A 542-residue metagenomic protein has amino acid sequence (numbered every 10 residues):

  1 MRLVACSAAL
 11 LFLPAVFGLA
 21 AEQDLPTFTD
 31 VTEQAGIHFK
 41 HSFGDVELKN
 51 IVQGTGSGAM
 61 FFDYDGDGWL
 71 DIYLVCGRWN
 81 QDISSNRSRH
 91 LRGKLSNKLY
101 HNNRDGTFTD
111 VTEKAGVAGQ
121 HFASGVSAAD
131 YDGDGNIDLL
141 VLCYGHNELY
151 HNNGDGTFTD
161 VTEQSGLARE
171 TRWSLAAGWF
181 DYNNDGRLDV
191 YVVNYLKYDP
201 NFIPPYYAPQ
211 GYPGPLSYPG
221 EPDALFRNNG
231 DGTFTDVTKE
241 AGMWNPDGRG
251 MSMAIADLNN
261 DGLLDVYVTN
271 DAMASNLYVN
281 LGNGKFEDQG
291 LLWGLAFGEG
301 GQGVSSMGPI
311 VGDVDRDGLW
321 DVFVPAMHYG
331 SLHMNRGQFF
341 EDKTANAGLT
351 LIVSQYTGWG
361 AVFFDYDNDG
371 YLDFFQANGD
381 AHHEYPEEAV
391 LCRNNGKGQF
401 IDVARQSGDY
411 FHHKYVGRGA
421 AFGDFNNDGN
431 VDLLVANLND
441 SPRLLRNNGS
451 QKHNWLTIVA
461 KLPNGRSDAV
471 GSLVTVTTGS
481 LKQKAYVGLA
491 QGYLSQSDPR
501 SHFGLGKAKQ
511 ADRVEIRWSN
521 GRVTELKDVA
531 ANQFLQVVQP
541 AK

Functional and structural regions predicted by a protein language model:
A21-T27, D45-V46, L351, H382-V390 (+1 more regions): Gly/Ser/Thr/Pro-enriched helix-cap/hinge segments flanking short amphipathic alpha-helices
F28-V31, T107-G116, T157-L167, G232-W244 (+3 more regions): Blade-edge beta-strand/turn elements of extracellular beta-propeller and related beta-sheet repeat scaffolds
I37-G58, G93, A115-S127, L167-G178 (+8 more regions): Repeat-based blade/solenoid architectures
G56-G66, H101, F122-I137, H151 (+9 more regions): Beta-propeller blade termini
I72-C76, D134-C143, V190-N194, D261 (+5 more regions): Hydrophobic beta-strand segments that make up the repeating blades of beta-propeller and related beta-repeat
V75-R92, N194-Y218, F375-Y385: Short, conserved, GDST-rich strand-edge loop motifs in beta-rich repeat architectures
L95-N102, E221-N228, V279, A389-N395: Beta-propeller blade signature
V111-Y131, V141-Y182, V192-L216, G220-P222 (+1 more regions): Asp-box/WD-like beta-propeller blade repeats and closely related beta-sheet repeat scaffolds
